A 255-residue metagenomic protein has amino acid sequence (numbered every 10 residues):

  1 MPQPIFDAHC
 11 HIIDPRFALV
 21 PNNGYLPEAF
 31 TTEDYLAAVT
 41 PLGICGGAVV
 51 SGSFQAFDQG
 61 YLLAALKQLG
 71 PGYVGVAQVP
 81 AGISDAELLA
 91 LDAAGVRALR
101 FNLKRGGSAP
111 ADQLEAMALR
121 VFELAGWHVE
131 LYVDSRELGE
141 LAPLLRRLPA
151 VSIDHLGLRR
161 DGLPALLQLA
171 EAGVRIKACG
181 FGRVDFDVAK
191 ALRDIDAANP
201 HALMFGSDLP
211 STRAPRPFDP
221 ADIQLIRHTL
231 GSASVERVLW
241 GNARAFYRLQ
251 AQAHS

Functional and structural regions predicted by a protein language model:
M1-F57, Y61: An N-terminally biased module of ancient metal coordination in phosphate/nucleic-acid-related enzymes
Q3-P4, E28-G46, H201, R216-S255: Mid-to-C-terminal alpha-helical segments outside catalytic/metal-binding sites
H9, V39, L62, L99 (+5 more regions): Conserved, mostly hydrophobic/aromatic
C10, G52, L156, S207-L209: Active-site metal-binding loops of divalent metal-dependent hydrolases
A29-A37, A81-L91, Q113-L114, G162 (+1 more regions): Short, acidic/polar
A56-R136, A172-R175, G180-G182: Active-site gating/metal-coordination segments in enzymes
V74-A77, A98-F101, P149-L156, S255: Short hydrophobic/aromatic-enriched beta-strand-loop microsegments
A111-F205, T212-R213: Catalytic pocket-lining loop regions of alpha/beta-barrel enzymes, especially the amidohydrolase/enolase/GH5 lineages
